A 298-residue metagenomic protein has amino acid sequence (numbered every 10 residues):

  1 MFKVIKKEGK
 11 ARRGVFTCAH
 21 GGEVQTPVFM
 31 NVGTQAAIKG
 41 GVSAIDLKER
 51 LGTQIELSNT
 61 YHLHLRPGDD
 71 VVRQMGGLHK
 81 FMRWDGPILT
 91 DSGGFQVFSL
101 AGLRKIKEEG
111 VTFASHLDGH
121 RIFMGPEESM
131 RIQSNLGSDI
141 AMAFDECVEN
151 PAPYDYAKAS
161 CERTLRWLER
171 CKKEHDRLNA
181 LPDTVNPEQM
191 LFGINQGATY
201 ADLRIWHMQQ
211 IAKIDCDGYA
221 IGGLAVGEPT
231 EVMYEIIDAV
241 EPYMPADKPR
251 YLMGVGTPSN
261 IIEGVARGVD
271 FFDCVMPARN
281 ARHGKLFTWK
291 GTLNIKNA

Functional and structural regions predicted by a protein language model:
M1-V185, T292: Non-catalytic, usually N-terminal nucleic-acid engagement modules in DNA/RNA processing proteins
E162-L165, E174, L178, N186-A298: Glycine-rich phosphate/ribose-binding loops and adjacent secondary-structure elements that form binding surfaces
